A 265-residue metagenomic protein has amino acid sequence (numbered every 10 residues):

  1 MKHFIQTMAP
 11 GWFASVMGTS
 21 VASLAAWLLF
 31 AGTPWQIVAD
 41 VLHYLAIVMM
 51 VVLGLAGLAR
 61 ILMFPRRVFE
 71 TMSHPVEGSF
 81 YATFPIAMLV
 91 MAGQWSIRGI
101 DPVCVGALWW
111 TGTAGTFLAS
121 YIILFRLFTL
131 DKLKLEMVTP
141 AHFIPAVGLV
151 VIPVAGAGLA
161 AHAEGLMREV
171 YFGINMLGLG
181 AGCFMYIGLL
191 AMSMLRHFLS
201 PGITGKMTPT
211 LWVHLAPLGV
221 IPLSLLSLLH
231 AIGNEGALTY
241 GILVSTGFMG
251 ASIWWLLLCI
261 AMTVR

Functional and structural regions predicted by a protein language model:
M1-A25, H43, P65-G93, W109-G112 (+4 more regions): Juxtamembrane helix-loop boundaries in multi-pass membrane proteins
A14, S20, L24, A191 (+1 more regions): Alpha-helical transmembrane segments of secretory-pathway, organelle, and plasma-membrane proteins
W27-V38: Short, hydrophobic transmembrane alpha-helix segments
D40-G54, C104-L118, G173-Y186, V244-I253: Structural signature of hydrophobic alpha-helical transmembrane segments
M50-M63, L89-V90, L118: Transmembrane-helix bundle segments that line or gate the permeation/cavity pathway in multi-pass membrane proteins
A56-E70, Y121-K134, L190-K206, A261-R265: C-terminal ends of transmembrane helices
A92-T129: A generic, well-ordered mixed alpha/beta core segment in the N-terminal half of proteins
P145-W255, C259: Generic multipass alpha-helical transmembrane bundles of integral membrane proteins
